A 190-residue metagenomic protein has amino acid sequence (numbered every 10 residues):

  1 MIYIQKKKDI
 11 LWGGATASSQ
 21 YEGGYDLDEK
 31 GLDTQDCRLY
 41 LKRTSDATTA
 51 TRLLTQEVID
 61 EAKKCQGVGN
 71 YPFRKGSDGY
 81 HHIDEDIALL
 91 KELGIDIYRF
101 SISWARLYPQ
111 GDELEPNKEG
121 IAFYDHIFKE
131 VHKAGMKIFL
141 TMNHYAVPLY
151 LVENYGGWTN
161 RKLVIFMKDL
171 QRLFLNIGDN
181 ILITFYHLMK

Functional and structural regions predicted by a protein language model:
M1-E92: N-terminal carbohydrate-binding accessory modules
T49-I59, C65, I83-K190: Substrate-binding cleft and catalytic face of glycoside hydrolase catalytic domains, especially the flexible beta-alpha
